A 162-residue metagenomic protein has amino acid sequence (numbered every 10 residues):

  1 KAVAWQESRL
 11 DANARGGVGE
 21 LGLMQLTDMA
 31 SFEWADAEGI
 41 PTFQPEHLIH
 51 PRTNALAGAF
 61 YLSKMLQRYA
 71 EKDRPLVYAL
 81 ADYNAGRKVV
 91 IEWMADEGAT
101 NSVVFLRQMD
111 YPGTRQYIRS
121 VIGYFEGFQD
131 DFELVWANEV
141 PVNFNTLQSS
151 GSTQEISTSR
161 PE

Functional and structural regions predicted by a protein language model:
K1-A12, A35, R52, A70 (+1 more regions): Export/targeting segments at the very N-terminus of extracytoplasmic proteins
K1-A12, L26, G58-F60, A79-N84 (+1 more regions): Short, functionally critical alpha-helical segments immediately adjacent to catalytic or ligand/cofactor-binding
W5, V18-L21, P75-L76, Q116: Extracytoplasmic
S8-R15, E33, M65-R68, G86-T100: Secretory-pathway/luminal and periplasmic proteins that interact with or process carbohydrate-rich
G17-P41, L56-L62: Substrate-binding/active-site groove segments that recognize and process beta-1,4-linked N-acetyl-hexosamine
F43-T53: A short, structured beta-strand-centered segment in the mid-to-C-terminal lobe of catalytic cores from group-transfer
V77-E133: Catalytic and substrate-binding regions of cell-wall glycan-acting enzymes that process beta-1,4-linked
E133-E162: Low-complexity, Gly/Ser/Thr/Pro-rich intrinsically disordered linker/tail segments
